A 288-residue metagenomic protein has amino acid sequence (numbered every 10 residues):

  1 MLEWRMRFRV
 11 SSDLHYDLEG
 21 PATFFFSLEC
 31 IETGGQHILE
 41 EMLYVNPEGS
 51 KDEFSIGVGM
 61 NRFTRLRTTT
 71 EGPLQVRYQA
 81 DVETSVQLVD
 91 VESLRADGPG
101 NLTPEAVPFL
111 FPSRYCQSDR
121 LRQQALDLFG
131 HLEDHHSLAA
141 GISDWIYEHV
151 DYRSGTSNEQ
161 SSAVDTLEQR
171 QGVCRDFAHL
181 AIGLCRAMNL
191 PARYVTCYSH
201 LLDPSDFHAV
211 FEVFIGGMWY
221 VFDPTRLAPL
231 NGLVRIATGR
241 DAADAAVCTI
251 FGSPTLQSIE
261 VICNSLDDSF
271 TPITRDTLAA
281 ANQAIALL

Functional and structural regions predicted by a protein language model:
L2-V91, R95: Intrinsically disordered, low-complexity N-terminal segments that are enriched in acidic
V10, V45-P47, T68, T84 (+5 more regions): Generic structural "secondary-structure junction" signal
E48-E53, P99-L102, P229-T238: Short, surface-exposed linear segments at secondary-structure transitions and domain or protein termini
V76, D81-V86, P104-G172, L180 (+2 more regions): Secondary-structure boundary elements
E92-P104: Short, His- and charge-rich active-site/binding loops that engage polyanionic ligands
G98, E148, A163, Q169 (+3 more regions): Glycine-rich, flexible loop/turn motifs
D144, D176-S253, Q257-E260: Hydrophobic/aromatic-rich core segments of domains that either
A279-L288: C-terminal accessory/tail domains of diverse enzymes
